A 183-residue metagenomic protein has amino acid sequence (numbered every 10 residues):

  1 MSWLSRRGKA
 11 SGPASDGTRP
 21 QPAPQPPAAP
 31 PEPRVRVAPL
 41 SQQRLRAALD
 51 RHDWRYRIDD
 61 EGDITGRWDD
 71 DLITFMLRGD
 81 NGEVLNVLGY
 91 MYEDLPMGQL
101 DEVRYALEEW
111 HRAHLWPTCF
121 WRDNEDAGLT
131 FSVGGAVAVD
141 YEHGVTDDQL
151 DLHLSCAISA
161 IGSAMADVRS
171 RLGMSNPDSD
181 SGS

Functional and structural regions predicted by a protein language model:
M1-R78: Charge-rich, low-complexity N-terminal segments
I58, D69, G134-A136, N176: Long, low-complexity hydrophobic alpha-helices enriched in A/L/V/I and glycine
G62-T65, G82-L85, L129-F131: Hydrophobic residues embedded in beta-strands of well-ordered beta-sheets
D69-R104: Long, continuous compositionally biased terminal/linker segments
Y90-A136: Short, internal acidic amphipathic alpha-helical interface segments that mediate docking to partner proteins
Y141-L154: A short acidic/glycine-rich loop-to-helix N-cap element
H153-A164, P177: Glycine-rich, aromatic-bearing surface loops/beta-hairpins
R169-S183: Short, highly charged C-terminal tails/helix-capping segments
